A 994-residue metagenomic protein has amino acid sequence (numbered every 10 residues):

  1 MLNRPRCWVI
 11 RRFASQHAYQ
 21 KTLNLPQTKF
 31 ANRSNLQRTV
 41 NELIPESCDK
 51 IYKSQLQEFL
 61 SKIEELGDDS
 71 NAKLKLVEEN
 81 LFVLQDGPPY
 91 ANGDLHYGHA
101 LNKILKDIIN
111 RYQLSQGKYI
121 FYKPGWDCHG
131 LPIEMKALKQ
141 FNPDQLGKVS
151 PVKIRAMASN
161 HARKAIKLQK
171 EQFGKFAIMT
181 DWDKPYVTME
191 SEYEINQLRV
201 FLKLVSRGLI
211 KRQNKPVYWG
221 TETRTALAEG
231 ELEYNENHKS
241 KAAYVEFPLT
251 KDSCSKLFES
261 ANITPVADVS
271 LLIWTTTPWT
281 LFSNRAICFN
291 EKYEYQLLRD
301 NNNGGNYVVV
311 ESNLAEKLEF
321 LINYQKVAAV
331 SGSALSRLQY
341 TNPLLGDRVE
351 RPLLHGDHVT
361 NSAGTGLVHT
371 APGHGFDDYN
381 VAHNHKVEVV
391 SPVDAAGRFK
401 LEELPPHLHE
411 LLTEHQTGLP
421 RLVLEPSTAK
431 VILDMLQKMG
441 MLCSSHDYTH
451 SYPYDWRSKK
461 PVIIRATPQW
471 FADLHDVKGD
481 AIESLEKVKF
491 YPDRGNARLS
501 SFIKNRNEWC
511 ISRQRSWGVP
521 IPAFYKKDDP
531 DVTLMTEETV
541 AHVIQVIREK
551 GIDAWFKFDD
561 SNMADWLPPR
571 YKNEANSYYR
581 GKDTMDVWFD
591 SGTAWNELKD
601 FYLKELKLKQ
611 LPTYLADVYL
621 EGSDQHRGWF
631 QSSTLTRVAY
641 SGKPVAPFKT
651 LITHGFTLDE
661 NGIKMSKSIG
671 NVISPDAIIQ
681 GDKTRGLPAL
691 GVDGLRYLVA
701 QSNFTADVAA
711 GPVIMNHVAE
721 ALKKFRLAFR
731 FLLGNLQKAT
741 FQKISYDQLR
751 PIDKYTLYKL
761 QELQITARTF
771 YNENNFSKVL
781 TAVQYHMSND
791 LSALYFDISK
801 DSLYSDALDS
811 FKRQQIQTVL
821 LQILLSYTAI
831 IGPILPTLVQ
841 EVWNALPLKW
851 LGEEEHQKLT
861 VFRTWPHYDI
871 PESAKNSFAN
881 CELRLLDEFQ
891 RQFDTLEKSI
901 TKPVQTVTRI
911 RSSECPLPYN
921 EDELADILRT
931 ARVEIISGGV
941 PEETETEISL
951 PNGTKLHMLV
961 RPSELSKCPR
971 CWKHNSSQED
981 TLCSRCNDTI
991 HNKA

Functional and structural regions predicted by a protein language model:
M1-A18: N-terminal mitochondrial targeting presequence
A14-G304, A371-N384, E388-E403, M439-A481 (+7 more regions): N-terminal, positively charged nucleic-acid-binding surface of large information/translation enzymes
T39, G98-R111, K118, W126-D127 (+11 more regions): Structured ligand/cofactor/substrate-binding pocket environments in proteins
D127, T221, A228-E236, A739-I765 (+4 more regions): Acidic, turn-prone loop/beta-hairpin segments
F173, N196, W509, A700-S702 (+4 more regions): Core structural elements
V217, L433, Y452, L965-C968 (+1 more regions): Residues immediately within or flanking Cys/His clusters that coordinate Zn2+ in small zinc-binding modules
G220, D455, K526, P568-N573 (+2 more regions): Short cysteine-rich clusters marking metal-coordination/redox-active sites
N716, A845-A994: C-terminal low-complexity, glycine/proline- and small-hydrophobic-enriched intrinsically disordered tails that act as
